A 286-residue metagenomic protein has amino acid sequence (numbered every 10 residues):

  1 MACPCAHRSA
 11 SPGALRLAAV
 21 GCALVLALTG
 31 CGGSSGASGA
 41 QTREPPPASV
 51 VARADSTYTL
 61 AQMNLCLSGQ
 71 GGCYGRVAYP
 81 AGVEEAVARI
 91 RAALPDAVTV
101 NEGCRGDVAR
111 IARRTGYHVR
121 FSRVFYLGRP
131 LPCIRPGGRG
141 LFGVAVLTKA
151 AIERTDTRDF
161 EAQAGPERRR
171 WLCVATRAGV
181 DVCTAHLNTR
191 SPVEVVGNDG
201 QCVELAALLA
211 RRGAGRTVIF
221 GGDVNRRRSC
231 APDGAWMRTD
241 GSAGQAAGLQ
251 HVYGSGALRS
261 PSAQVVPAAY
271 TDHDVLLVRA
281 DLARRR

Functional and structural regions predicted by a protein language model:
A2-R8, L15, A19, L28-R114 (+2 more regions): N-terminal, active-site-proximal structural segment of metallo-dependent hydrolase catalytic domains
C3-C5, G39-V50, D159, L209-I219 (+1 more regions): Metal-dependent phosphoester-hydrolase catalytic domains
P45-A52, E102-G179: Structured beta-strand-rich core segments of catalytic domains in phosphoester-bond hydrolases
D55-C73, D156-R158, C173, G179-T189: Active-site-proximal beta-strand elements of phosphoester/diester hydrolases
S56-T59, G140-G143, R168-L172, A178 (+3 more regions): Residues that flank catalytic or metal-binding motifs in active/ligand-binding sites
T59-L65, A86-I111, L147, V174 (+5 more regions): Active-site beta-strand/loop signature of hydrolases that rely on acidic residues for catalysis
N64-L67, E102-C104, R123, A151 (+7 more regions): A mature extracytoplasmic/lumenal domain signature
R76-P80, V193-A210: Alpha-helical scaffold elements lining the catalytic groove of polysaccharide deacetylases
